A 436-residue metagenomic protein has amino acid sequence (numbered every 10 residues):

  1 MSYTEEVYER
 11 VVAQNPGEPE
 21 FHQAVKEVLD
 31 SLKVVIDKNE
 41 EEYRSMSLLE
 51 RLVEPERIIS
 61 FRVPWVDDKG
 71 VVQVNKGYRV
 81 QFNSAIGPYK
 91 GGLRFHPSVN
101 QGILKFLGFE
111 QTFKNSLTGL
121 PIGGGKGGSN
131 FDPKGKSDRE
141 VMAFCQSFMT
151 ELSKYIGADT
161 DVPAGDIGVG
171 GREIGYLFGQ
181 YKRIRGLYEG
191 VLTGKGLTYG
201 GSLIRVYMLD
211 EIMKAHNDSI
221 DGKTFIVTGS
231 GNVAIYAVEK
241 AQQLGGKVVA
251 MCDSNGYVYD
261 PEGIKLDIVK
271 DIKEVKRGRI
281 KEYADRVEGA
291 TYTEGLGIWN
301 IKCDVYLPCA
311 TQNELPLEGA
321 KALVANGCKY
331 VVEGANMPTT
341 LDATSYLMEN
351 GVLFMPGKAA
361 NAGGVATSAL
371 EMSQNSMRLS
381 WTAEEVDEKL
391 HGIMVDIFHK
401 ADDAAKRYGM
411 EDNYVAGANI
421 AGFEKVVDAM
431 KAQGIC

Functional and structural regions predicted by a protein language model:
S2-A24, A322-C436: Adenosine-phosphate binding glycine-rich loop
P19-H22, K38-S45, G119, I156-G165 (+4 more regions): Flexible, glycine/charged-enriched surface loops at secondary-structure junctions
E41-V71: Structured beta-strand/loop patches that form or line metal/cofactor-binding pockets in enzymes
H96, N115-I220: Glycine/serine-rich phosphate-binding loop and adjoining beta1-alpha1 elements at the start of nucleotide-handling
T160-A164, G186-E189, V227, A250-D253 (+5 more regions): General beta-strand structural signal in soluble alpha/beta enzymes
T193, G201-N300: Glycine-rich phosphate/diphosphate-binding loop of Rossmann-like nucleotide-binding domains
G256-F354, A359: Rossmann-like adenosine-cofactor binding region
